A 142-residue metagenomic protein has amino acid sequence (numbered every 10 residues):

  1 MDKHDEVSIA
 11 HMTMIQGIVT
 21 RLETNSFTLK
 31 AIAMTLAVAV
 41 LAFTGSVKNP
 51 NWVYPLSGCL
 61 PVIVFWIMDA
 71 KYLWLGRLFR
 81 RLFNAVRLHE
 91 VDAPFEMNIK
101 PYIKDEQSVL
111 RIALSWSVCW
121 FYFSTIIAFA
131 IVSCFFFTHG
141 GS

Functional and structural regions predicted by a protein language model:
M1-V40: Cytosolic-side membrane-entry/anchor segment at the start of a transmembrane helix
Q16-G17, T44-N49: N-terminal intrinsically disordered, cationic/polar leader segments that include organellar targeting peptides
T24, K48-P55, I112, W116: Membrane-water interface of alpha-helical transmembrane segments
L36, L56-V64, S124-A128: Lipid-exposed faces of alpha-helical membrane segments in multi-pass integral membrane proteins
A42-F43, I63, I131: Alpha-helical transmembrane segments of multipass membrane proteins
N51-K100: Inner-leaflet juxtamembrane helices
E96-S142: A hydrophobic membrane-anchoring alpha-helix module
